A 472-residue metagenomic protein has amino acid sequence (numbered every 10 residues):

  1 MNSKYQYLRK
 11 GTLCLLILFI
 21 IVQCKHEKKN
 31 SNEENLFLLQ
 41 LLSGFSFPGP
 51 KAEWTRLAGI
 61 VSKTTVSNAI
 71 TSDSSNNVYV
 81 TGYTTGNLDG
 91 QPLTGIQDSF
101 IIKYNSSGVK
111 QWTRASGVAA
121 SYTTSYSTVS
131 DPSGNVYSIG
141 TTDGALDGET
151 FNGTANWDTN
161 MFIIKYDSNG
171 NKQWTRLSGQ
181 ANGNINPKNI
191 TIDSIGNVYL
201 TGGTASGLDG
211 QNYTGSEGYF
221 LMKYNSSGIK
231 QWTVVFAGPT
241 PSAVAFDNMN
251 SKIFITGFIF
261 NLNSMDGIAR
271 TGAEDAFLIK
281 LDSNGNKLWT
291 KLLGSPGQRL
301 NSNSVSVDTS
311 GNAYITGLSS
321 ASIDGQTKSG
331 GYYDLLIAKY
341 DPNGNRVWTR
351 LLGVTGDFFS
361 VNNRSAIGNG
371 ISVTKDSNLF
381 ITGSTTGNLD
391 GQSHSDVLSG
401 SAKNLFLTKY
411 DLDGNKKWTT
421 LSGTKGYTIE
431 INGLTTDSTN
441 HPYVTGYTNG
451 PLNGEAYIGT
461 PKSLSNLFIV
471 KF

Functional and structural regions predicted by a protein language model:
M1-V22: Sec-dependent bacterial lipoprotein signal peptides
C24-E27: N-terminal Sec signal peptide cleavage junction
E33-F472: A sequence-level/structural motif corresponding to short, flexible coil/turn segments enriched in small polar residues
